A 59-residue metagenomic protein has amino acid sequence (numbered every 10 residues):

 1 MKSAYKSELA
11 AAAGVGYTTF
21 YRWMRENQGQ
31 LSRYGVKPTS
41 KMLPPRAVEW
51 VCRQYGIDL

Functional and structural regions predicted by a protein language model:
M1-Y17: Polyanion-binding surface elements
A13-E49, Y55-L59: Major-groove DNA-recognition helix of helix-turn-helix-type DNA-binding domains
